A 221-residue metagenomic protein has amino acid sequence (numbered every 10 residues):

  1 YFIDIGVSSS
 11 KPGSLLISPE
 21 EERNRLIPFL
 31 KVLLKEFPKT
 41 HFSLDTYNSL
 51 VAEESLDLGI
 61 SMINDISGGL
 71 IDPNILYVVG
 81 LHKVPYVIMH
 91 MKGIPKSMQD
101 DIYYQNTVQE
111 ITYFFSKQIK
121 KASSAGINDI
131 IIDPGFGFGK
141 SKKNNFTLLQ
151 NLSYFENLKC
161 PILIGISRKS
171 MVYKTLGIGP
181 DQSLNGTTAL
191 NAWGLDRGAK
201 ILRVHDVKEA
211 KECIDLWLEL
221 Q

Functional and structural regions predicted by a protein language model:
Y1-G6, R197-G198: Catalytic domains of carbohydrate-active enzymes, especially glycoside hydrolases
F2, H41, S61, D129-I131: Hydrophobic "anchor" residues on beta-strands that sit immediately upstream of conserved functional sites
I5-S8, D133-F138: Glycine-rich beta-strand-to-loop/alpha-helix junction loops that act as flexible
S10-E36, H41-F42, T46-L50, L56 (+2 more regions): Active-site-adjacent loop and "lid" segments of alpha/beta metabolic enzymes
S116-I130: Phosphate/pyrophosphate-binding loops at sites that engage ATP/ADP/AMP, CoA/4′-phosphopantetheine, polyphosphate
